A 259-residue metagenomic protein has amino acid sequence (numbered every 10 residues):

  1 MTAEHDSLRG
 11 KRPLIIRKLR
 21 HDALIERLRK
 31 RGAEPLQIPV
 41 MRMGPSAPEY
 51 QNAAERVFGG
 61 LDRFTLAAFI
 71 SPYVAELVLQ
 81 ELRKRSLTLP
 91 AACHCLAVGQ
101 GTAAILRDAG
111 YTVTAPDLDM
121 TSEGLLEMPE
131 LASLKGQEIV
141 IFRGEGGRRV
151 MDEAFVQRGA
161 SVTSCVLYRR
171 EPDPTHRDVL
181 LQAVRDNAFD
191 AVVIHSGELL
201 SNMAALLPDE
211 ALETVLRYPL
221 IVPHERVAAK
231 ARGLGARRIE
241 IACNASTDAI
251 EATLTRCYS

Functional and structural regions predicted by a protein language model:
M1-S259: Signature of uroporphyrinogen-III synthase
